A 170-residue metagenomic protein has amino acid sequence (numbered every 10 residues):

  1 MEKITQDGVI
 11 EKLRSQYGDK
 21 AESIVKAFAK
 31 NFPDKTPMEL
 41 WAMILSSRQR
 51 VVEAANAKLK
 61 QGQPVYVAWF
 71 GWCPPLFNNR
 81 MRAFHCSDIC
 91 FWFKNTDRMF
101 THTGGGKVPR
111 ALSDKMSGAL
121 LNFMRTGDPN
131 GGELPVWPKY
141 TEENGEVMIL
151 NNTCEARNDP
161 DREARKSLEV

Functional and structural regions predicted by a protein language model:
M1-V108, A119, T126: Substrate-gating cap/lid region and adjacent catalytic-acid/histidine neighborhood within extracellular/lumenal
D7-G8, E22, G145-V147, L168: Residue-level marker of intrinsically disordered, low-complexity segments enriched for small/polar residues
W72, L120, L134-P138: Tryptophan-centered motif/residue detector
L76-R80, G145, N158-P160: Short, solvent-exposed polar/charged micro-motifs at secondary-structure junctions
N130-R157: Mature extracytoplasmic/periplasmic domains
T153-V170: Tryptophan-rich aromatic "cage" segments
